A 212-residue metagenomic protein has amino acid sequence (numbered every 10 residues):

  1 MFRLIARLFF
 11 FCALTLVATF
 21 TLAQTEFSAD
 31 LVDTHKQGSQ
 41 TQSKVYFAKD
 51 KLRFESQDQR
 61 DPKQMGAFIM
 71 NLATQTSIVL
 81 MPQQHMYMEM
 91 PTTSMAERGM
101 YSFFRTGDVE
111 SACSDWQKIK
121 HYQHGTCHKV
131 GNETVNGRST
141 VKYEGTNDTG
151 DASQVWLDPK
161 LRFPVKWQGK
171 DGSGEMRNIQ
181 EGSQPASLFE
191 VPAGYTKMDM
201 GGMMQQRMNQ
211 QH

Functional and structural regions predicted by a protein language model:
M1-L52, Q84-H85, T93, S183-H212: N-terminal leader/targeting segments and the immediate start of mature chains
F2, R60, M100-T106, Q117-K120 (+1 more regions): Short, aromatic- and cysteine-enriched interfacial helices/patches that mediate contacts at lipid membranes
A23-Q24, Q83-Q84, Q123-C127, G131-V141 (+2 more regions): Non-transmembrane domains of secretory- and envelope-associated proteins
T25-F27, K49, F103-T126: Short, basic/low-complexity N-terminal boundary segments at the transition from targeting/disordered tails
D30-T34, Q57-Q59, T146: Generic short beta-strand segments
Q40, K49, K63-M65, C127-H128 (+1 more regions): Short beta-strand-initiation
K44-A112, A152-Q154, K160-Q180: An acidic-aromatic
